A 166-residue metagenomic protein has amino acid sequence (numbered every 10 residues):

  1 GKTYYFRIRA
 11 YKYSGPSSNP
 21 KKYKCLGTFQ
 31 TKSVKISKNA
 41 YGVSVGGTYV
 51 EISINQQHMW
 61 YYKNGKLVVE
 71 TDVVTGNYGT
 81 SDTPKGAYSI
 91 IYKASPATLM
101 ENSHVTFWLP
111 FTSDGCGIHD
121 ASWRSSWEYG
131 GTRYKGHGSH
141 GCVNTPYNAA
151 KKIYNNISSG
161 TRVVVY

Functional and structural regions predicted by a protein language model:
G1-S17: Beta-strand-rich modules
T3, T31, T75, T83 (+1 more regions): Ser/Thr-centric signal marking residues that sit in or immediately flank functional binding/regulatory motifs
I8, G65, S113-G115: Residue-level detection of beta-strand-connecting loop/turn positions
R9, Q30, V74, I91 (+2 more regions): Residue-level detector of conserved, well-ordered beta-strand and adjacent loop positions that form binding/recognition
Y13-N39: Extracellular fibronectin type III
V34-A87, Y92-A94, T106-F107: Cell wall/extracellular polymer interaction/catalysis modules
K38-V45, S81-A87, A94-Y166: Exported/periplasmic cell-wall-interacting domains
